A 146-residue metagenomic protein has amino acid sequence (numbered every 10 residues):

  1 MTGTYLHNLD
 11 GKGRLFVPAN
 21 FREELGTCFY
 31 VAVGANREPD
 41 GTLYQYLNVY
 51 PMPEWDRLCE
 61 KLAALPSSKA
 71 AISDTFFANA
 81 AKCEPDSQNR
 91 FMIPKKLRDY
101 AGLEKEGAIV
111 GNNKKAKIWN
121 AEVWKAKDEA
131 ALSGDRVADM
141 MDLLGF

Functional and structural regions predicted by a protein language model:
M1-H7, G11-K12, N20-Q88, K96-F146: Flexible "stalk/tail and boundary" regions
